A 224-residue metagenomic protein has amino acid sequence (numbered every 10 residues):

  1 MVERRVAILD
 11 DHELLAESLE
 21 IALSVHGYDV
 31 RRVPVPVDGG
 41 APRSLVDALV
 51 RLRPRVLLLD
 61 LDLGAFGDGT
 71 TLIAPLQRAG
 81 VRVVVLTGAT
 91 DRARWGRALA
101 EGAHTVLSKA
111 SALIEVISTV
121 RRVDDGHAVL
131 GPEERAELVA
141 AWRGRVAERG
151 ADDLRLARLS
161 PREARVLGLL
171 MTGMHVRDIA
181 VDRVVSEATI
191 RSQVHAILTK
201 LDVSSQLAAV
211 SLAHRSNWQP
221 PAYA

Functional and structural regions predicted by a protein language model:
E13-V35: Two-component/phosphorelay signaling modules centered on CheY-like receiver
D47, G67-V81: Short amphipathic alpha-helix used as the core "switch/output" element in two-component signaling
R51-L63: Active-site beta3 strand of CheY-like receiver
W95-R97, T105, K109-A157, W218: Short, flexible helix-to-coil linker/hinge segments that flank and couple to helix-turn-helix
T119, R162, Q193-A196: Residues within the DNA-recognition helix of helix-turn-helix
A147-T189: Helix-turn-helix DNA-binding segment
G173-A208, L212: Recognition helix of helix-turn-helix DNA-binding domains
